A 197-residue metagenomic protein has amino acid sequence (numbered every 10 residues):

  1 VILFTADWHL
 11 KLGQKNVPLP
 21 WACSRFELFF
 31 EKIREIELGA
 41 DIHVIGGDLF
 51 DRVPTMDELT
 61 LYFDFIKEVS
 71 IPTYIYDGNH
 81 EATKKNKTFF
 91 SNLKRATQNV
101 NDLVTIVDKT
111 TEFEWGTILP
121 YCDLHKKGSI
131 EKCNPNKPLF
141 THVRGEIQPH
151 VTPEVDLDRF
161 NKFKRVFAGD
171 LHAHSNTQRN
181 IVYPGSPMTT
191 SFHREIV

Functional and structural regions predicted by a protein language model:
V1-L61, F65, S129-N136: N-terminal active-site segment of His-dependent metallophosphoesterases
I2-F4, V44, I118-P120, P138-H142 (+1 more regions): Structural motif
D7, G47-D48, G78-N79, H142 (+2 more regions): Active-site glycine-centered loops adjacent to acidic/histidine catalytic or metal-binding residues that shape
L10, D51, G145, A173 (+1 more regions): Short, glycine/acidic-enriched loop or turn micro-motifs at the edges of active sites
Q14-N16, G47-I66, D77-D102, V151-E154 (+2 more regions): Metal-dependent catalytic neighborhoods of phosphoester/phosphodiester hydrolases
A40, S70, P135-N136, F163-K164 (+1 more regions): Short, well-ordered alpha-helix to beta-strand connector turns
I75, P149-V197: Conserved beta-sheet core of the metallophosphoesterase superfamily
E81-R159, N180, P184-M188: Conserved catalytic scaffold of divalent metal-dependent phosphoesterases
